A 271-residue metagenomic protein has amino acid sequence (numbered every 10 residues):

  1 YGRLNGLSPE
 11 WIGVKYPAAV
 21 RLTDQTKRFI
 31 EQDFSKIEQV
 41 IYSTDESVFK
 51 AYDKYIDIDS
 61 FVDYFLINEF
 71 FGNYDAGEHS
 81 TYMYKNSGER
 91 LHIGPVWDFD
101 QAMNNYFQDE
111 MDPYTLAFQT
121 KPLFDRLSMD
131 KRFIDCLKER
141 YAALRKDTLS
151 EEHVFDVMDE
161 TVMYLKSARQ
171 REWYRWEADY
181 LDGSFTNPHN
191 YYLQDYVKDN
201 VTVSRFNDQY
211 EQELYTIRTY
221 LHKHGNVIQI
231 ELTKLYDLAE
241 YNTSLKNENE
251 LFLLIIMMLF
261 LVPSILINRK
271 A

Functional and structural regions predicted by a protein language model:
Y1, S167, W173, I267-N268: Intrinsically disordered, low-complexity sequence elements enriched in Ser/Thr/Gly/Pro
Y1-S8: Core domains of carbohydrate- and sulfate-ester-processing enzymes
G2, S244-K246, I265: Intrinsic disorder/low-complexity signature
I12-E78, Y82-L251: Middle-to-C-terminal accessory/interaction subdomains
F252-M257: Single-pass type I membrane protein transmembrane segment
L261-A271: C-terminal membrane-anchoring or membrane-association module
